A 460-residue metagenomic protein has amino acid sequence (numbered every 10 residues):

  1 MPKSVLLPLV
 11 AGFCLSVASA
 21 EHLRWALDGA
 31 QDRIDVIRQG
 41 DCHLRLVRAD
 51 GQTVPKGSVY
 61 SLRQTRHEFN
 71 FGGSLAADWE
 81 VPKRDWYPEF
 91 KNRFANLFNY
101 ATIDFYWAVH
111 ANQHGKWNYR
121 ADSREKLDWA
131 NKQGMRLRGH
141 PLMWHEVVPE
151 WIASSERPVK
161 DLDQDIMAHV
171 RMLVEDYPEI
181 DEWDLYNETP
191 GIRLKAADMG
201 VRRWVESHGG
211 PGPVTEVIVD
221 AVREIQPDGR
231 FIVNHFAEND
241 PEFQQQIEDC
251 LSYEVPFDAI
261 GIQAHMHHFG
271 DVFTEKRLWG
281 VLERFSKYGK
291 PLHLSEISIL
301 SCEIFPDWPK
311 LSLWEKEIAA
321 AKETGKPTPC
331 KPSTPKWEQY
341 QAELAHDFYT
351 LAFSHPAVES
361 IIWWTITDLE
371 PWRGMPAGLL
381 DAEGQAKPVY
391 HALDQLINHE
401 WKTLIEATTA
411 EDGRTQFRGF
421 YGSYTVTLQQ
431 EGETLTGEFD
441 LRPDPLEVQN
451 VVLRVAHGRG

Functional and structural regions predicted by a protein language model:
M1-L7: Bacterial N-terminal signal peptides that target proteins for export
L7-S16: Bacterial N-terminal signal peptides
E21-D78, N112-Q113, R138, I152 (+5 more regions): Beta-strand-rich domain onsets/edges
S58, W79-N92, A121-K126, A168-L173 (+4 more regions): Alpha-helical scaffolding within the catalytic cores of extracellular/periplasmic polymer-degrading hydrolases
K83-L97, T415-S423: Short Pro-Gly-centered beta-turn/loop motif in secreted/extracellular proteins
A95-A108, Q113, I180-N187, G191 (+4 more regions): Aromatic- and acid-rich polysaccharide-binding/catalytic face of secreted or lumenal carbohydrate-active enzymes
N96, Y100-K116, S123-F231, F236: Substrate-binding cleft and catalytic face of glycoside hydrolase catalytic domains, especially the flexible beta-alpha
D184, T189-A221, R277-P291, L300-R459: Aromatic-rich peripheral "rim/lid" segments of glycoside hydrolase catalytic domains that contact and position glycan
